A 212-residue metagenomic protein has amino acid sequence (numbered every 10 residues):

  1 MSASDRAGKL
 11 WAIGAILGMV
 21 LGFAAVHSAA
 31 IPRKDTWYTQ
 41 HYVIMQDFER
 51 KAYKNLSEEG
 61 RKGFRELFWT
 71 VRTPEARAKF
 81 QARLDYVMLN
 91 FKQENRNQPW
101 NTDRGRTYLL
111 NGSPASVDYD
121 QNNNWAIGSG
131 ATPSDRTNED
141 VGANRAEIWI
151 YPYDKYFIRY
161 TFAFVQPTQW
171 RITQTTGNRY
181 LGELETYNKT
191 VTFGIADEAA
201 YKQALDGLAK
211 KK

Functional and structural regions predicted by a protein language model:
M1-G8: N-terminal secretory signal peptides that target proteins for export/translocation
S2, I16-L17, E59-K62: Non-transmembrane, interaction-prone segments in cytosolic or luminal domains
G8-A12, N144-A146: Short beta-strand-initiation
I13-G22: Bacterial N-terminal signal peptides
S28-K212: Residues within mature, well-folded domains
